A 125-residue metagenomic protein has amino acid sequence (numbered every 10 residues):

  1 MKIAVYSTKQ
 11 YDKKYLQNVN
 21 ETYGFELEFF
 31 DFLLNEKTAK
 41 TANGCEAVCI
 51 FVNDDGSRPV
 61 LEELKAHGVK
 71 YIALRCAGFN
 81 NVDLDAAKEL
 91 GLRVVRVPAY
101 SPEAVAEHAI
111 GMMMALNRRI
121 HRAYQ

Functional and structural regions predicted by a protein language model:
K2-R93: An N-terminal-biased, well-structured beta-alpha scaffold segment characteristic of Rossmann-like dinucleotide-binding
L90-L92, P98-Q125: Phosphate-binding beta-alpha-beta segment of Rossmann-like dinucleotide-binding domains, i.e., the NAD(P)
